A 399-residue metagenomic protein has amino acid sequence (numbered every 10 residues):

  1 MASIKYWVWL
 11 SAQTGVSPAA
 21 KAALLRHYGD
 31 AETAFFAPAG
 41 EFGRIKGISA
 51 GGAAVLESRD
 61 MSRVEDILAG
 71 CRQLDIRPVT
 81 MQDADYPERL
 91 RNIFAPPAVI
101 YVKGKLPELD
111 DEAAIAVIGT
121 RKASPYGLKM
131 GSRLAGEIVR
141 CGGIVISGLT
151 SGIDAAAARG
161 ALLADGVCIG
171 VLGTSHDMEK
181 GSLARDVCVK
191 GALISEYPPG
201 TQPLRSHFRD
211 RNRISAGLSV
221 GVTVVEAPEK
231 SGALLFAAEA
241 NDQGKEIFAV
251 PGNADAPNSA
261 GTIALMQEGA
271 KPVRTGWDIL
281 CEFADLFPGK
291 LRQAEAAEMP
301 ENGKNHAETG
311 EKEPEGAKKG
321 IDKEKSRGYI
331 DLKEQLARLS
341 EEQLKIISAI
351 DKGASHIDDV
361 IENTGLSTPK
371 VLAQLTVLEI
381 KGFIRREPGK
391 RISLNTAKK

Functional and structural regions predicted by a protein language model:
M1-A84, F383, G389-K390, A397-K398: Short, small/acidic-rich helices and loops at N termini and domain boundaries of DNA replication/processing enzymes
M1-I4, T80-K399: Glycine-biased, small-residue-rich flexible motifs in mid-sequence functional cores and linkers
